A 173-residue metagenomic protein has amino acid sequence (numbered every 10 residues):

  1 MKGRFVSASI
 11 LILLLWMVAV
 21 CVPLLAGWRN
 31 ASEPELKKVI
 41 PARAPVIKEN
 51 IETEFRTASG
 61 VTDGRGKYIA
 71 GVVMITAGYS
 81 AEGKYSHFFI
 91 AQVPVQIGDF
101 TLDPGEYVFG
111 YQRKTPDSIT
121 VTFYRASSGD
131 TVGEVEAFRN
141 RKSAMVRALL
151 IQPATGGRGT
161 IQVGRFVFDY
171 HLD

Functional and structural regions predicted by a protein language model:
M1-S7: Positively charged n-region of N-terminal signal peptides that target proteins for export
S7, L13, G27, T62 (+3 more regions): Short, well-ordered helical secondary-structure segments
S9-P23: Bacterial N-terminal signal peptides
P23-Y79, G129-D173: Primarily secretory-pathway and cell-envelope proteins
A77-S128: Mid-length scaffold segments of soluble, non-membrane domains
